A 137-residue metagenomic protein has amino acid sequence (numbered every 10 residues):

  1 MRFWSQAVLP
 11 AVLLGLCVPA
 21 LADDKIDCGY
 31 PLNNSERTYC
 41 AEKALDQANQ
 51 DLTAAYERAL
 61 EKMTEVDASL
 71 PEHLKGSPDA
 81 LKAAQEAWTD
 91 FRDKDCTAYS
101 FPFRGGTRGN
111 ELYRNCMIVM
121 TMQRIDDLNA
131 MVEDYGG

Functional and structural regions predicted by a protein language model:
M1-V12: Bacterial N-terminal signal peptides that target proteins for export
W4, G15, N33-N34: Generic alpha-helix initiation/capping and coil-helix boundary signal
C17-P19: N-terminal signal peptide c-region/cleavage motif recognized by signal peptidases
L21-G137: N-terminal alpha-helical modules
